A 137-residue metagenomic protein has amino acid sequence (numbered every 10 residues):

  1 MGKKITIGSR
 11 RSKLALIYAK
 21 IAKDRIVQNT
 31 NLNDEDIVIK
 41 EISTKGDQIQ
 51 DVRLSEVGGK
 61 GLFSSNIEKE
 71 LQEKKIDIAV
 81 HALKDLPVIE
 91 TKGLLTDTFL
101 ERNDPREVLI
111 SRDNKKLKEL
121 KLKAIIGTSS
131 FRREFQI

Functional and structural regions predicted by a protein language model:
M1-I137: Domain-level signature for soluble enzymes in the chorismate/prephenate branch of the shikimate pathway
